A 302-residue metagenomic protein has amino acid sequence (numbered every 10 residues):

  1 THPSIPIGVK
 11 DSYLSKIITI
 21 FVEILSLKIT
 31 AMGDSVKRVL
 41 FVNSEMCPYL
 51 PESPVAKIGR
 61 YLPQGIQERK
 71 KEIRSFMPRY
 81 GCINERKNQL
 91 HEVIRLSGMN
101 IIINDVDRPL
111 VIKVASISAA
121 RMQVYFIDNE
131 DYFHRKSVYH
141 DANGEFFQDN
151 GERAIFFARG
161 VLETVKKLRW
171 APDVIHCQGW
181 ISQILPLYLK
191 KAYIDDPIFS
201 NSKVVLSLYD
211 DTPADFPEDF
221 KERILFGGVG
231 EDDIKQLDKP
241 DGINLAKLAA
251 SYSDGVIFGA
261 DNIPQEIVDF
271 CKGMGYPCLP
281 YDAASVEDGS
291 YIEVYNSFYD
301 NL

Functional and structural regions predicted by a protein language model:
T1, T19, T30-A31: Ala/Thr-enriched low-complexity intrinsically disordered regions
T1-P3, S75: Compositionally biased, intrinsically disordered/low-complexity regions enriched for serine, proline and threonine
P3, S12-L14, L25: Short hydrophobic targeting helices and cationic amphipathic motifs that mediate membrane/organellar targeting
V9-D11, V22-E23, A31: Acidic, Ala/Val/Gly-enriched low-complexity intrinsically disordered segments
I17, I24, K28-I29: Polybasic, lysine-rich low-complexity intrinsically disordered segments
I20, G33-L302: Catalytic cores of nucleotide-sugar-dependent glycosyltransferases that transfer UDP/GDP/TDP-activated
